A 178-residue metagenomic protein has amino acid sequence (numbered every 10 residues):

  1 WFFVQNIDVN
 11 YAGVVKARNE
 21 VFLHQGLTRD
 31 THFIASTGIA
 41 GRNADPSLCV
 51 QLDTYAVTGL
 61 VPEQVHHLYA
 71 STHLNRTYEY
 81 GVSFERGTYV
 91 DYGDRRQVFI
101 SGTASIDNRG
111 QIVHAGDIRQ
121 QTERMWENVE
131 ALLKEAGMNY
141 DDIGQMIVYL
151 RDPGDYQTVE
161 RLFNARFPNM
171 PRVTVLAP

Functional and structural regions predicted by a protein language model:
W1-Q145, L150-P178: N-terminal presequence-like segments and the immediate start of the first folded domain
